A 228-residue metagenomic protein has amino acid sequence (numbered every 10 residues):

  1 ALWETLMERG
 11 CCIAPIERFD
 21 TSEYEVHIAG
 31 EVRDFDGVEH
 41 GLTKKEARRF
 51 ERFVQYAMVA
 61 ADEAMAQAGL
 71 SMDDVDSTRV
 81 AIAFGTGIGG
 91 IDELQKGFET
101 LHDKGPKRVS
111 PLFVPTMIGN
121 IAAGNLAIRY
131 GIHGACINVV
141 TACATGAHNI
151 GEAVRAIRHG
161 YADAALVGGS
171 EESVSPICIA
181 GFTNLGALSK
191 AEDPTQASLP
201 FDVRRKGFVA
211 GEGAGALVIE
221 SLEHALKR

Functional and structural regions predicted by a protein language model:
A1-G134, R155-R158, A180-V209, G215-L217 (+1 more regions): Conserved "HGTGT" condensation-loop signature of ketosynthase/thiolase-family condensing enzymes that catalyze
A135-T141: Short loop-beta-helix segment that forms the pyridoxal 5′-phosphate
G146: Short conserved active-site loop signatures built around small residues
N149: Active-site histidine-anchored catalytic micro-motif
E152: Internal active-site segments that recognize and position negatively charged phosphoryl groups and nucleotide moieties
Y161-A165: Short, high-confidence coil segments that cap the C-terminus of an alpha-helix and link into the following beta-strand
G168: Conserved residues at the C-terminal ends of beta-strands
S173-S175: Short gly/pro/ser/thr-enriched loop/turn and capping motifs at secondary-structure boundaries
